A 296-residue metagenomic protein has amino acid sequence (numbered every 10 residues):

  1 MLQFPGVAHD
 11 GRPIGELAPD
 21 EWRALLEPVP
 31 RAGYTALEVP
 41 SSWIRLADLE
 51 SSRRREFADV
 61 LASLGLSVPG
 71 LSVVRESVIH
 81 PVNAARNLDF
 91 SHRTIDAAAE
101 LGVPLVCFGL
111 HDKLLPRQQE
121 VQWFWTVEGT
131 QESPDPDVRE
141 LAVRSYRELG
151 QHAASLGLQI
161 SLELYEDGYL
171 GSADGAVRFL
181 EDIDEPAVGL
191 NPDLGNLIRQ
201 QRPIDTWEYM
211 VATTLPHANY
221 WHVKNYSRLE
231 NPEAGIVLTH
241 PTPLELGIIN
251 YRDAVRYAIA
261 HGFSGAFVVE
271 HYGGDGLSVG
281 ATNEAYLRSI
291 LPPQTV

Functional and structural regions predicted by a protein language model:
M1-L105, P136-D137, R147, A154 (+3 more regions): N-terminal pre-domain/capping segments
G11-R12, A36-L37, S63, L71 (+2 more regions): Acidic/histidine-rich catalytic cores of soluble enzymes
I14-D20, P40-R54, E76-R86, K113-R117 (+5 more regions): Acidic-and-aromatic substrate-binding clefts and catalytic sites of carbohydrate-active enzymes
A36, L105, Y220, G265-A266: Residues at the N-termini of beta-strands
S42, V82, E128-V138, L162-G168 (+1 more regions): Surface-exposed cleft-lining segments at the edges of enzyme active sites
L66, V103-P104, L158, H261-G265: A short helix->loop->beta-strand "cap" motif at the edges of active sites that frequently abuts
Q118-T130, A234-L238: Active-site gating loops and adjacent loop-to-helix segments of metal-dependent hydrolytic enzymes
A266-Y272: Short acidic/histidine-rich active-site segments
